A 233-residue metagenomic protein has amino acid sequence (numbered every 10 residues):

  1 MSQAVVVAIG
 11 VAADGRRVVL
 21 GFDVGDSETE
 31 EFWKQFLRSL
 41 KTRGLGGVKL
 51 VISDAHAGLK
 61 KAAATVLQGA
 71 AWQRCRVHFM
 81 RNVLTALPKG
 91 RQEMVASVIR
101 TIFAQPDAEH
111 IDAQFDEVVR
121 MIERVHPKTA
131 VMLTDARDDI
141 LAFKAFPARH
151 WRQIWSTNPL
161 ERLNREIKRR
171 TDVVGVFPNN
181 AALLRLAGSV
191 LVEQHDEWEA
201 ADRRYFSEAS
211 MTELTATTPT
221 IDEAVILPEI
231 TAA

Functional and structural regions predicted by a protein language model:
M1-I52, A57, K61, V66-G69 (+2 more regions): RNase H-like nuclease fold core
Q3, V18, E31-R38, K61 (+7 more regions): Conserved phosphate-chemistry cores used by DNA topoisomerases
G25, T42, A64, Q68 (+3 more regions): Amphipathic alpha-helical interaction elements
G25-T29, V51, C75, L87-R91 (+4 more regions): A generic short alpha-helical patch detector that favors 3-5-residue windows in or near N-terminal regions
G69-T85: Inter-helix linker motif
V83-D112: Metal-dependent DNA phosphodiester-chemistry modules and their immediately adjacent helices/loops in DNA-processing
A104-A233: Acidic/histidine-rich catalytic cores and adjacent linkers of DNA breakage/strand-transfer/modification proteins
